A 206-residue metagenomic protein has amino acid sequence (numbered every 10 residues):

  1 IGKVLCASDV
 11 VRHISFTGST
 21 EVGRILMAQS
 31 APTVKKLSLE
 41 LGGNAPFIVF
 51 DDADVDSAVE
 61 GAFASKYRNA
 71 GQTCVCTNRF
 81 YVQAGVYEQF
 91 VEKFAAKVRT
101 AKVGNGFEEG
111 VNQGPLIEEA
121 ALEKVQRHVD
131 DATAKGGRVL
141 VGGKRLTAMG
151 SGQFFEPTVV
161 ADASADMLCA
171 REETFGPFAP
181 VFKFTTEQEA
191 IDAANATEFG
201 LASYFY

Functional and structural regions predicted by a protein language model:
I1-R12: A structured beta-alpha segment of the ubiquitous adenosine-cofactor-binding alpha/beta core
V11-I14, G200-S203: Short active-site oxyanion
H13, S19-S164, E187-Q188, A193-A194: ALDH superfamily catalytic-core signature
G43, S203-F205: Short, well-ordered beta-strand elements
V111, G152-E156, E172-F178, A196-L201: Conserved glycine-rich beta-strand-loop-beta hairpin in the small C-terminal domain of fold type I
M167-R171: Cytochrome P450 core scaffold surrounding the K-helix E-X-X-R motif and the conserved "meander" helix-loop region
P180-F182: Active-site donor-binding acidic/aromatic loop of nucleotide-activated sugar and phosphosugar transferases involved
